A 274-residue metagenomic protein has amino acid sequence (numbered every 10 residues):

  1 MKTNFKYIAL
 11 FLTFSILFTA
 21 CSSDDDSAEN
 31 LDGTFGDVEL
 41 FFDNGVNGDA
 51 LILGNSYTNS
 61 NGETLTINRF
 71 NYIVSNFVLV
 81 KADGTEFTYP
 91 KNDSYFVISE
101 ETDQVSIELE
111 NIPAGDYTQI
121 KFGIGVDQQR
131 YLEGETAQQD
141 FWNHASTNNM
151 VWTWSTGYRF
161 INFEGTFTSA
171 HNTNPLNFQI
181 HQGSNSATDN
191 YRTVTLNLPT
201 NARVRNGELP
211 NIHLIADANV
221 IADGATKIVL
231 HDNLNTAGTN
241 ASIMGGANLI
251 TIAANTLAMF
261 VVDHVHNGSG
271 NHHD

Functional and structural regions predicted by a protein language model:
M1-A9: Bacterial N-terminal signal peptides that target proteins for export
F11-S15: Alpha-helical transmembrane segments
L17-A20: C-terminal motif of bacterial Sec signal peptides marking the signal peptidase cleavage site
S22-D274: A short, solvent-exposed, low-complexity linear motif enriched for acidic/polar residues with Pro/Gly/Ser/Thr
